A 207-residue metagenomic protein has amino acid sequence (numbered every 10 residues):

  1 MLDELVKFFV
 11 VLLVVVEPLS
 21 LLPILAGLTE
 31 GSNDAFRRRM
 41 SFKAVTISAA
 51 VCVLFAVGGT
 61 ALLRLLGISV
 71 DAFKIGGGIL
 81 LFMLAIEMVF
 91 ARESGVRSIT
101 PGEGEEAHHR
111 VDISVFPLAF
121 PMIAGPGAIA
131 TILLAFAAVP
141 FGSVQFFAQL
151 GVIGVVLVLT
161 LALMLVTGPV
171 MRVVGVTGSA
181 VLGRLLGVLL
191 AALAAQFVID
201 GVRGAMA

Functional and structural regions predicted by a protein language model:
M1-V15, A91, S98-A119: Small-residue-enriched transmembrane helix starts and helix-helix packing motifs in multi-pass inner-membrane proteins
E4-A56: Juxtamembrane transmembrane-helix termini in multi-pass membrane transport proteins
E4-L21, D71-L80, F147-T160: Structural signature of hydrophobic alpha-helical transmembrane segments
V11, V53-G58, L118-A119, I123-L134 (+1 more regions): Hydrophobic alpha-helical transmembrane segments in multi-pass integral membrane proteins
G27-R38, E105-R110, A137-V144, V176-S179: Juxtamembrane helix-boundary/capping and inter-helix hinge elements in multi-pass membrane proteins
D34-L63, V139-M171: A small-residue-rich subset of transmembrane alpha-helices
R38-R92, R97: Membrane helix-loop-helix hairpins that form the core translocation module of multi-pass transporters
I68-F90, I153, G178-A207: Selective transmembrane alpha-helices of multi-pass membrane proteins
